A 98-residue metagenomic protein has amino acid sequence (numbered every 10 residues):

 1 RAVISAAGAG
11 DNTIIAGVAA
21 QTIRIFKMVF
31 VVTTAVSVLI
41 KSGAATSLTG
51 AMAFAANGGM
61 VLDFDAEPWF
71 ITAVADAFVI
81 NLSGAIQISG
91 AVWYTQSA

Functional and structural regions predicted by a protein language model:
R1-K27, V31, V74, N81-A98: C-terminal interaction-tip segments
F26, V36, G50, G58-M60 (+1 more regions): The right-handed parallel beta-helix/beta-solenoid scaffold, focusing on the short coil/turn and N-cap positions
F30-T33, W69: Short, intrinsically disordered, mixed-charge
T33-M52, V92: Short, surface-exposed beta-strand/strand-loop-strand elements in extracellular ectodomains
A56-A77, N81-S83, W93: Beta-sandwich interaction modules
